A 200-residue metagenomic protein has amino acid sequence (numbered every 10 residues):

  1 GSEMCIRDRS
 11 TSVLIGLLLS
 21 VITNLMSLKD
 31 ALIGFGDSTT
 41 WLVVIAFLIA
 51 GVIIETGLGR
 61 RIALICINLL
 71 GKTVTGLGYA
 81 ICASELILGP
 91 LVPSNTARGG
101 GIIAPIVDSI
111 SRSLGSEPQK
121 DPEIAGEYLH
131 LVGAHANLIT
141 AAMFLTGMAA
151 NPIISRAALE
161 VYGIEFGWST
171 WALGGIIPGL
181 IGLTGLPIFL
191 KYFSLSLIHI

Functional and structural regions predicted by a protein language model:
G1-I6, H199-I200: Short, small-residue-biased leader/transition segments that mark boundaries at the very start of proteins
S2-E3, L17-T23, I45-A50, C82-G89 (+2 more regions): Hydrophobic core segments of alpha-helical transmembrane domains in multi-pass membrane transport and ion-translocation
I6, I33, L173: Phosphate-coordinating loops and pocket residues in cytosolic domains that bind phosphorylated ligands
R7, N68, K72-T75, I124-E127 (+1 more regions): Membrane-water interface of alpha-helical transmembrane segments
D8-T11, A150: Catalytic-loop motifs flanking and including active-site residues across diverse enzymes
S10-P118: Membrane-embedded alpha-helical segments and adjacent helix-loop junctions characteristic of multi-pass solute
N95-G99, L114-I198: Juxtamembrane and boundary regions of transmembrane helices in multi-pass small-molecule transporters and channels
